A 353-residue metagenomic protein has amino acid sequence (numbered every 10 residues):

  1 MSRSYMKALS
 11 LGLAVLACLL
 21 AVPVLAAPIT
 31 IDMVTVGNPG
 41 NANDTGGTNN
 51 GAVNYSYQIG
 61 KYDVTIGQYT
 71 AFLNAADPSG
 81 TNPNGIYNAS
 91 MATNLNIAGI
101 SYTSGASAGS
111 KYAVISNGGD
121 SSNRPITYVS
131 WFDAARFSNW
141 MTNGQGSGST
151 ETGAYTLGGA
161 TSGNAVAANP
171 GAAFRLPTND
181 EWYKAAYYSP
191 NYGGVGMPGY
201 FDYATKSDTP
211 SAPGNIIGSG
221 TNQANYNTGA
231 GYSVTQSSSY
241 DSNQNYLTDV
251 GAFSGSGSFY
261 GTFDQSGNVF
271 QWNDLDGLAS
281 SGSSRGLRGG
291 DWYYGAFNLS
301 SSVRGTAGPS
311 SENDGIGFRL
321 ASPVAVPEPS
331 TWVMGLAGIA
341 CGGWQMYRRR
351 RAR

Functional and structural regions predicted by a protein language model:
S10-A21: Bacterial N-terminal signal peptides
A26, S254-S258, S280-V326: Disulfide-stabilized, aromatic/cysteine-rich ligand-recognition loop
A27-G46, G163-A167, G171-L176: GGW-centered surface loops in extracellular recognition modules
N41-G60, G214-G229, F297-G315: Short, polar loop/linker segments at the starts of domains and inter-domain junctions
N50, G119-S122, N164-N169, N225-S266 (+1 more regions): Short, well-ordered junction/capping motifs at the entry into regular secondary structure
G51-A52, Q58-N179, A185-G214, L278: Active-site microenvironments of metalloenzymes and redox enzymes
E328-M346: A short, hydrophobic C-terminal helix/tail in secreted or cell-surface proteins
R350-R353: Short, charged juxtamembrane terminal tails flanking transmembrane helices
